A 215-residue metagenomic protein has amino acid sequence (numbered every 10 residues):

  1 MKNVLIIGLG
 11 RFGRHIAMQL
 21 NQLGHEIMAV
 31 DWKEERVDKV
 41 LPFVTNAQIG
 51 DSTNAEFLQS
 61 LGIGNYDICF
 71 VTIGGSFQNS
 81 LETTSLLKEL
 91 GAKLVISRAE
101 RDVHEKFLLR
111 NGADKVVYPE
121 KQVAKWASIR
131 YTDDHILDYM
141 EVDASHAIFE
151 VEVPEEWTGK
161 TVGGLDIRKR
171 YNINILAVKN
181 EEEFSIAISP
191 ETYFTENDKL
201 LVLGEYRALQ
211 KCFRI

Functional and structural regions predicted by a protein language model:
M1-I215: Cytosolic regulatory regions of ion transport systems
